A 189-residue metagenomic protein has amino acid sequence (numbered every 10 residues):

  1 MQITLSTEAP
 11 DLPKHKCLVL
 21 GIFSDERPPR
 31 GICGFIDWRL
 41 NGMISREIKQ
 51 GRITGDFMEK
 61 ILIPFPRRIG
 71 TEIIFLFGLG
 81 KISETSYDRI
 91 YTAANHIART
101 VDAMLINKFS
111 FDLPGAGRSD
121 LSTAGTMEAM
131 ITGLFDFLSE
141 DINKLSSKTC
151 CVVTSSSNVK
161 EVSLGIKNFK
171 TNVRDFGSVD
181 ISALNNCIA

Functional and structural regions predicted by a protein language model:
M1-A189: Glycine-/small-residue-enriched capping loops at alpha/beta junctions
